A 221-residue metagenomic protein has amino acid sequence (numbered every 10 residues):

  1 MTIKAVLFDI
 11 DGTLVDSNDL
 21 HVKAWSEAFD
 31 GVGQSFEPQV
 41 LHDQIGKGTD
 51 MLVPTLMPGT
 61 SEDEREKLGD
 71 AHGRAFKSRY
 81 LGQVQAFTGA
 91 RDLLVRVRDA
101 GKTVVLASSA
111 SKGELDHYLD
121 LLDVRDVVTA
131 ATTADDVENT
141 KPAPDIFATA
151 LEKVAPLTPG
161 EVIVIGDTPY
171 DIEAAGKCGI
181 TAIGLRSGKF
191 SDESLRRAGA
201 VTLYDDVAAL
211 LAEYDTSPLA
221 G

Functional and structural regions predicted by a protein language model:
M1-K4, R98, S111-K112, D116-G221: Asp-based, Mg2+/Mn2+-dependent phosphohydrolase catalytic module
T2-K102: N-terminal helical cap/lid subdomain that shapes the substrate entry/recognition surface in HAD-like hydrolases
T13, S108-A110: Conserved phosphate-coupling serine/threonine residues in phosphotransfer and NTP-handling enzymes
Y80-Q85, S109, T181-A182: Short, flexible loop segments at the rims of nucleotide/cofactor-binding pockets, characterized by
A86, A107, N139: Residue-level marker of regulatory loop/turn positions in helix-turn-helix DNA-binding domains and in histidine
